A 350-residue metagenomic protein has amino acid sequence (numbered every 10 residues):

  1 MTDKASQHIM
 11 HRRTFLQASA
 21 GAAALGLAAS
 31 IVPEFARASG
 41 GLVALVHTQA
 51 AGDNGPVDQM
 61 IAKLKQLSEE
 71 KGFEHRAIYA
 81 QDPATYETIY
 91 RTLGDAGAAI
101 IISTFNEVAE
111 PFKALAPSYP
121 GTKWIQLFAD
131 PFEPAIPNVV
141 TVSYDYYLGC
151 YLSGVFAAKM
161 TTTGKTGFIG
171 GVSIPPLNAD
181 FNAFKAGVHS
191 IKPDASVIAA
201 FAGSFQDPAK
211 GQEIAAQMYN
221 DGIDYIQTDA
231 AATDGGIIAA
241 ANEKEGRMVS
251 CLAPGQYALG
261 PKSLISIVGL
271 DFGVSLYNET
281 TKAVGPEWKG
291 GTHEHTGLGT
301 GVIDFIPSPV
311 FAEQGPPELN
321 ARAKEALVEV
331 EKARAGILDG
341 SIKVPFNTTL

Functional and structural regions predicted by a protein language model:
M1-T14, A18-A29, F35-R37: N-terminal secretory signal peptides
S39-L350: A residue-level marker of the well-folded mature domains of exported/periplasmic proteins
